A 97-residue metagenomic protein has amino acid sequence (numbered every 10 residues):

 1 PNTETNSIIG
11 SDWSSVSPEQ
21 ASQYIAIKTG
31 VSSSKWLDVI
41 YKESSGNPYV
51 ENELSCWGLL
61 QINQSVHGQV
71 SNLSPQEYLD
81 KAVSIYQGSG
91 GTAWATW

Functional and structural regions predicted by a protein language model:
N2-G46: Export/targeting segments at the very N-terminus of extracytoplasmic proteins
Q20, Y24, V31-D38, W57-Q61 (+1 more regions): Extracytoplasmic/secreted proteins, especially bacterial periplasmic and envelope-associated proteins
I25-T29, V66-H67, Y86, W97: Alpha-helix C-terminal capping segments
S33-D38, Y49-N52, G91-W97: Surface-exposed patches in mature extracellular/periplasmic domains of secreted proteins
Y41-S45, Q64, V83-T92, T96: Sec-exported extracytoplasmic/periplasmic mature domains
E51, S65, E77, Q87: Functional surface patches built around histidine and acidic residues
N52-V70: Substrate-binding/active-site groove segments that recognize and process beta-1,4-linked N-acetyl-hexosamine
